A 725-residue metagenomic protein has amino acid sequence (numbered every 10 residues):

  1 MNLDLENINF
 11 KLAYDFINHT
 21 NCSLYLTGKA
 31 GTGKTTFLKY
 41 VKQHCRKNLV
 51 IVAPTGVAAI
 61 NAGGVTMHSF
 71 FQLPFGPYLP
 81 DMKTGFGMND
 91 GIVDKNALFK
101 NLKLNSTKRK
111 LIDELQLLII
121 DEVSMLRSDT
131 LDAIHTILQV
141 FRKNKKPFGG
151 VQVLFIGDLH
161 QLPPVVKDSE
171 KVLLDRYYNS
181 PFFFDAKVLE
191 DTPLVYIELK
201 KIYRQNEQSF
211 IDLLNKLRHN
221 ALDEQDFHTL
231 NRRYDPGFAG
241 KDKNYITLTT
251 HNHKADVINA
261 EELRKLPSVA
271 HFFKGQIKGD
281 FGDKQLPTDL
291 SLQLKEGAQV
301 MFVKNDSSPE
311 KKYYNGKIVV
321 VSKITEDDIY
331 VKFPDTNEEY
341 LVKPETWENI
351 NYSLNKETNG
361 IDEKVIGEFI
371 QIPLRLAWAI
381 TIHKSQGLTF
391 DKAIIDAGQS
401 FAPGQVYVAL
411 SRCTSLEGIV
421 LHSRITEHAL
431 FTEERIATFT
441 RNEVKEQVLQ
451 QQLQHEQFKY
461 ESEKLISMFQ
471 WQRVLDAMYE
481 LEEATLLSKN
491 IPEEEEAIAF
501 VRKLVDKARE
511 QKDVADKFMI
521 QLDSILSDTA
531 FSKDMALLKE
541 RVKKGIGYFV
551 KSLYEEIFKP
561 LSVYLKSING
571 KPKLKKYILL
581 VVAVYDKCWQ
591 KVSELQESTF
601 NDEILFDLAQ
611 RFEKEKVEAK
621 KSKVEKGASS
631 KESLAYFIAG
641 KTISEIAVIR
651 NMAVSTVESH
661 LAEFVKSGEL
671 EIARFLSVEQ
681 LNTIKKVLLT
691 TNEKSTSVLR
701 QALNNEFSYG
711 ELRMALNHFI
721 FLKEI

Functional and structural regions predicted by a protein language model:
M1-K616: Conserved ATP-binding/catalytic motifs of P-loop helicase motor domains
D513-I725: Accessory DNA-binding and partner-docking regions appended to nucleic-acid-acting proteins, especially the terminal
